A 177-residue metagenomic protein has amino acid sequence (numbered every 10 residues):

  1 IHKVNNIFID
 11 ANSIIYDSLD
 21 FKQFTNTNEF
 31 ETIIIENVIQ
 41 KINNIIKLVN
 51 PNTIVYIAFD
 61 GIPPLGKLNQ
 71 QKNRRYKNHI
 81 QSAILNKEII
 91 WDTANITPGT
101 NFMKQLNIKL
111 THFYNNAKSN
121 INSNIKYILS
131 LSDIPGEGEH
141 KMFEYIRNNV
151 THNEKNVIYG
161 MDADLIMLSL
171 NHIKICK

Functional and structural regions predicted by a protein language model:
I1-K177: Noncatalytic, typically N-terminal accessory segments of nucleic acid-processing enzymes and closely related
